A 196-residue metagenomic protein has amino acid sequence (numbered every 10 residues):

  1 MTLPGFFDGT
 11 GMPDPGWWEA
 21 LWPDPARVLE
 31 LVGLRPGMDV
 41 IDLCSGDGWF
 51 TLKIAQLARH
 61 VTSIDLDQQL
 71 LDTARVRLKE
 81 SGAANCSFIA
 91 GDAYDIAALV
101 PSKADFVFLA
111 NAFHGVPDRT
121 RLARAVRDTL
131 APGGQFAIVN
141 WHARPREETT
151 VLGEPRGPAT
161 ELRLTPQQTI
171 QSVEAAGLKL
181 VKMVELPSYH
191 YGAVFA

Functional and structural regions predicted by a protein language model:
P4-G5, G9-P13, W17-E19, Q135-A193: C-terminal alpha-helical "lid/dimerization" subdomain adjacent to the S-adenosyl-L-methionine
E19-M38: Conserved alpha-helix/loop element of class I SAM-dependent methyltransferases that forms part of the SAM/SAH-binding
I41, D47-D95: Class I SAM-dependent methyltransferase SAM/SAH-binding core
A98-F106: A short acidic, Gly/Pro-enriched loop at the edge of an enzyme's catalytic core that lines a small-molecule cofactor
D105-R119: A short SAM/SAH-binding and catalytic strip from SAM-dependent methyltransferases
T120-Q135: A short glycine-rich, Lys/Arg-flanked "PGG" loop and its adjoining helix->strand segment in the class I
